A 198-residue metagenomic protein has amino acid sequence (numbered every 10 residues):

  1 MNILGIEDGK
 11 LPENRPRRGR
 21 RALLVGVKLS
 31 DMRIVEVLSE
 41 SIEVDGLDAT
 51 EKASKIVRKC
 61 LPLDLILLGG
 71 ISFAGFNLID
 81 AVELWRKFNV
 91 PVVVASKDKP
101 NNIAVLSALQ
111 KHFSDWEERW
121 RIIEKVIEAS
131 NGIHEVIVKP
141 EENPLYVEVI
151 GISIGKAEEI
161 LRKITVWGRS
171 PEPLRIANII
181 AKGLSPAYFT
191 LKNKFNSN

Functional and structural regions predicted by a protein language model:
M1-R17: Two-metal-ion RNase H-like nuclease active-site motif
G5, L67, V93-S96: A structural signal for short, well-ordered beta-strand segments and their strand-loop junctions that often border
G9-P12, G69-I79, D98-N101, I152-G155: Gly/Ser/Thr-rich loops at beta-strand to alpha-helix junctions that form or flank small-molecule/cofactor-binding
G19-A74: A glycine-rich, hydrophobic loop/mini-helix early in the fold
R21, D48-K52, F76-I79, I152-K156 (+2 more regions): Conserved active-site and cofactor/substrate-binding residues in soluble primary-metabolism enzymes
A53-R58, G70-L84, F88-V94: Short secondary-structure capping micro-motifs at structural edges
D80-N143: Long, charge-dense
V147-N198: Charge-patterned, long linear interaction tracts outside catalytic cores
